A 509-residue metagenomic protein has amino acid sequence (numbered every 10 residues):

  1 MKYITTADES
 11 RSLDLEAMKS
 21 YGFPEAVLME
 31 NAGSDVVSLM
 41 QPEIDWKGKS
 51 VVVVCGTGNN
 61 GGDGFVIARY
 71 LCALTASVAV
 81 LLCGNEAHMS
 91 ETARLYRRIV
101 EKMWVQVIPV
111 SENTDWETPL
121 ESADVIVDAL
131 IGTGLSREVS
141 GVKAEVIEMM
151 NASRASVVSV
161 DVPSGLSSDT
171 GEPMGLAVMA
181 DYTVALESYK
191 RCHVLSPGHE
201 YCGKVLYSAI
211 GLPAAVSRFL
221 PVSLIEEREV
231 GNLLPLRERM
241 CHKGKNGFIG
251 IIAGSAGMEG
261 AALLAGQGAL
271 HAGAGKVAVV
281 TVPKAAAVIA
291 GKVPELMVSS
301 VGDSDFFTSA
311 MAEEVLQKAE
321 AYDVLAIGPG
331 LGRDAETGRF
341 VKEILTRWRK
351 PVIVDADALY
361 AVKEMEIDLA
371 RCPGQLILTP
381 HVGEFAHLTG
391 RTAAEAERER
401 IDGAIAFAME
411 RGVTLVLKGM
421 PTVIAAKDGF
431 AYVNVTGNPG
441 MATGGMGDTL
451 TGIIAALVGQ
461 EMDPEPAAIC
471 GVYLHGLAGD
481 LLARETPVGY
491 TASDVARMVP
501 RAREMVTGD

Functional and structural regions predicted by a protein language model:
M1-C83, S90, H193-P351, Y360-I377 (+1 more regions): Small-residue (G/A/S/T)-rich helix-start motifs and N-terminal tracts that mark the onset
S38-L130, E138-V160, F340, W348: Nucleotide and nucleotide-moiety/phosphate-recognizing core
R97, K143-I147, A177-A180, A312 (+3 more regions): Amphipathic alpha-helical segments in well-structured domains
E112-D115, S164-S168, R191, A358-A361: Short acidic loop-to-helix transition motifs that present clustered carboxylates
D115, E145, Y189, E336 (+1 more regions): Residue-level recognition of oxygen-bearing side chains
L120-D124, A177, A319-E320, L345: A short, aliphatic-rich alpha-helical micro-motif
D124-V125, L130-P221: Internal gly/pro-rich beta-alpha loop/helix module that stabilizes soluble enzyme cofactors or their anionic handles
